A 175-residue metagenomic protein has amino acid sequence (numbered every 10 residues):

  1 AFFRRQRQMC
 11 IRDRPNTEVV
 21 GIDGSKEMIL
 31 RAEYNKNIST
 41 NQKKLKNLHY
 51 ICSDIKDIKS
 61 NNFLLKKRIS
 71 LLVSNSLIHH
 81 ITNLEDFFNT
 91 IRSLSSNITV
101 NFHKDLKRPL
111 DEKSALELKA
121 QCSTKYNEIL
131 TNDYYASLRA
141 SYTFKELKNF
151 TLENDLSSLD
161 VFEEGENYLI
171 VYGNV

Functional and structural regions predicted by a protein language model:
A1-R7, I11: Single conserved hydrophobic/aromatic residue that forms the stacking wall/gate of nucleotide- or nucleobase-binding
E18-D23: Conserved SAM-binding motif I beta-strand of class I
S25-E27: Conserved SAM/SAH-binding beta-strand->alpha-helix loop
A32-E33: Conserved SAM-binding loop
Q42-D57: Conserved SAM-binding strand-loop segment of SAM-dependent methyltransferases
V73: A conserved beta-strand element that flanks and buttresses the S-adenosyl-L-methionine
I81-I91: A short, conserved alpha-helix within the catalytic core of class I
K104-F162, Y168-L169: C-terminal alpha-helical "lid/dimerization" subdomain adjacent to the S-adenosyl-L-methionine
